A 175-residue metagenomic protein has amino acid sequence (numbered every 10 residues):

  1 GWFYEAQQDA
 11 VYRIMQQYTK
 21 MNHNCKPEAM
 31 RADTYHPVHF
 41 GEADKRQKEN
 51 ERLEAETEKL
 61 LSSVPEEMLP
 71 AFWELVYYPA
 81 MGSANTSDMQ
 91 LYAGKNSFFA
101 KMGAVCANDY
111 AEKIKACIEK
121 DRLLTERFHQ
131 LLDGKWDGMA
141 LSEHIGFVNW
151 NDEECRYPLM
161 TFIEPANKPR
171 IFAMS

Functional and structural regions predicted by a protein language model:
G1-S175: Catalytic domains of carbohydrate-active enzymes that cleave complex glycans
